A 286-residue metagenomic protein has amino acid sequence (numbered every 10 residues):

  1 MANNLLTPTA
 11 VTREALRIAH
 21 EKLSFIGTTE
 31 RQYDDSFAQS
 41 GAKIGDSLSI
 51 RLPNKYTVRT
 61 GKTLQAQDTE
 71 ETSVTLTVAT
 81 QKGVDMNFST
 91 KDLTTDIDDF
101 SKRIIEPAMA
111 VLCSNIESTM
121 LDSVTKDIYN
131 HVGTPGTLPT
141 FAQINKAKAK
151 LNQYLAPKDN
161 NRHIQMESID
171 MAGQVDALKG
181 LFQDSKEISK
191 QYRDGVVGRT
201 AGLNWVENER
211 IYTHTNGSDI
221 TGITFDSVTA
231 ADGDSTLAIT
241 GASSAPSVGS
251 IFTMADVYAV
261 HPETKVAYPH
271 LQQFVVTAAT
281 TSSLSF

Functional and structural regions predicted by a protein language model:
M1-V74: N-terminal "assembly arms/tails" that initiate or stabilize quaternary assembly in self-assembling proteins
E30-F37, Q143-L151: Short alpha-helical segments and helix-capping/turn motifs at coil-helix boundaries
I44-G45, K158-N160, S247-V248, H270: Short, well-ordered loop/turn elements at secondary-structure boundaries
I50, L76-Q143, N152-D170, Y192-E207: Long, contiguous amphipathic alpha-helices that act as assembly "spine/axial" helices in icosahedral shell and virion
A66-T72, L76-V78, S235, F252: Threonine/glycine-rich low-complexity segments that form extended coil/beta-edge repetitive scaffolds
G173-F286: Autoprocessing Asn-cyclization modules and mimics
